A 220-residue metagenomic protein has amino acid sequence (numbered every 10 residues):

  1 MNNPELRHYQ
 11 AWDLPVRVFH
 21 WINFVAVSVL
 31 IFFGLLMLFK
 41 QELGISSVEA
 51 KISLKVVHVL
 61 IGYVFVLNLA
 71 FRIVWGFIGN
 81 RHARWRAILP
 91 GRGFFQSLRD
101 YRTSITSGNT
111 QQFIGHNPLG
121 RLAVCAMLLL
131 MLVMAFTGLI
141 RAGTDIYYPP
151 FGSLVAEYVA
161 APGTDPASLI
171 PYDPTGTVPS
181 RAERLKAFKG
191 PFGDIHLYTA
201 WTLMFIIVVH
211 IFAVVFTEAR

Functional and structural regions predicted by a protein language model:
M1-R220: Membrane-embedded alpha-helical bundles that constitute the cytochrome b-like, heme-associated redox core of multi-pass
